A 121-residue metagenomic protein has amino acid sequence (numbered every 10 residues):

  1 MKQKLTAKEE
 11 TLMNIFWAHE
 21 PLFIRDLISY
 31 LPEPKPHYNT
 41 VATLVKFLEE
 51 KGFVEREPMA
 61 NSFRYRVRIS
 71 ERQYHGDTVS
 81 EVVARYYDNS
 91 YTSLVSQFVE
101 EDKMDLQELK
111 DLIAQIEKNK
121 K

Functional and structural regions predicted by a protein language model:
Q3-K8, M59-T78: Short, cationic-aromatic polyanion-contact patches
E10-I15, D26: Pre-recognition alpha-helix immediately N-terminal to the DNA-recognition helix within helix-turn-helix or winged-helix
F16-E20: Short helix-to-turn junction characteristic of helix-turn-helix DNA-binding domains, especially the helix
P21-L31: Short acidic, hydrophobic short linear motifs in intrinsically disordered regions
A42-K46: Short, hydrophobic-biased segments on the C-terminal half of alpha helices that form "recognition helices"
G52: Glycine-centered, phosphate/nucleic-acid-interacting loop/turn motifs that mediate DNA/RNA or nucleotide
E55-R56, L106: Short beta-strand "wing" residues that participate in macromolecule-binding interfaces
T78-K121: Amphipathic alpha-helical dimerization/coiled-coil segments that flank or bridge DNA-binding/regulatory modules
